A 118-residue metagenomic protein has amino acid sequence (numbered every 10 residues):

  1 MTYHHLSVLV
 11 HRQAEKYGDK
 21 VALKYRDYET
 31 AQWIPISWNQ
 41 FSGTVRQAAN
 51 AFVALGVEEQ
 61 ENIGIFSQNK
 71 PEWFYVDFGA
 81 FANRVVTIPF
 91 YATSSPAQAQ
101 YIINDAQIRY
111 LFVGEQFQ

Functional and structural regions predicted by a protein language model:
T2-L23, G43: A short N-terminal helical cap/helix-turn-helix that marks the beginning of AMP-binding/adenylate-forming
Y3, I34, W38, P89: Flexible, glycine- and charge-enriched loops at secondary-structure boundaries
H4, N39-G43, T93, F112-E115: Conserved phosphate-coordination/catalytic loops
L9-V10, A82-Q118: Structural core segment of the AMP-binding/adenylate-forming
A22, Q60-E61, I88, L111: A local structural micro-motif
L23-F78, S95-I103: Conserved AMP-binding/adenylate-forming core of the ANL superfamily
